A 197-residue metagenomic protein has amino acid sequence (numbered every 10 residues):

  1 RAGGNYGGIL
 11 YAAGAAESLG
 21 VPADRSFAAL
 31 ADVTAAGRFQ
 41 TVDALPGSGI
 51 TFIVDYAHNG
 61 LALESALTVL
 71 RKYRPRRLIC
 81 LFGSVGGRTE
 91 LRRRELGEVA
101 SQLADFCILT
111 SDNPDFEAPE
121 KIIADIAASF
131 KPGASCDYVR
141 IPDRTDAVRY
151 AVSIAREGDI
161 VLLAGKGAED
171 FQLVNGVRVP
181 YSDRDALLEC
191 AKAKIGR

Functional and structural regions predicted by a protein language model:
R1-F106, A128: Nucleotide phosphate-binding/pyrophosphate-handling subdomain across enzymes that bind or process nucleotide phosphates
Y11, R156-L162: Short SAM/SAH-binding signature in class I
A16, G49, G97-E157: C-terminal helical cap/extension that packs against the catalytic core of soluble nucleotide-cofactor enzymes
T51, I79, V139, I160-L162: Hydrophobic "anchor" residues on beta-strands that sit immediately upstream of conserved functional sites
V54-Y56, F82, S111, P142 (+1 more regions): Active-site flanking residues adjacent to catalytic metal/cofactor-binding acidic residues
N59, S84-G87, N113-P114, K166-F171: Short glycine-rich anion-binding loops that position phosphate/pyrophosphate groups of nucleotides and phosphorylated
T89-R92, A118, D170-V179: Glycine/threonine-rich flexible loop motifs
S182-R197: Short, flexible loop segments at boundaries between secondary-structure elements
